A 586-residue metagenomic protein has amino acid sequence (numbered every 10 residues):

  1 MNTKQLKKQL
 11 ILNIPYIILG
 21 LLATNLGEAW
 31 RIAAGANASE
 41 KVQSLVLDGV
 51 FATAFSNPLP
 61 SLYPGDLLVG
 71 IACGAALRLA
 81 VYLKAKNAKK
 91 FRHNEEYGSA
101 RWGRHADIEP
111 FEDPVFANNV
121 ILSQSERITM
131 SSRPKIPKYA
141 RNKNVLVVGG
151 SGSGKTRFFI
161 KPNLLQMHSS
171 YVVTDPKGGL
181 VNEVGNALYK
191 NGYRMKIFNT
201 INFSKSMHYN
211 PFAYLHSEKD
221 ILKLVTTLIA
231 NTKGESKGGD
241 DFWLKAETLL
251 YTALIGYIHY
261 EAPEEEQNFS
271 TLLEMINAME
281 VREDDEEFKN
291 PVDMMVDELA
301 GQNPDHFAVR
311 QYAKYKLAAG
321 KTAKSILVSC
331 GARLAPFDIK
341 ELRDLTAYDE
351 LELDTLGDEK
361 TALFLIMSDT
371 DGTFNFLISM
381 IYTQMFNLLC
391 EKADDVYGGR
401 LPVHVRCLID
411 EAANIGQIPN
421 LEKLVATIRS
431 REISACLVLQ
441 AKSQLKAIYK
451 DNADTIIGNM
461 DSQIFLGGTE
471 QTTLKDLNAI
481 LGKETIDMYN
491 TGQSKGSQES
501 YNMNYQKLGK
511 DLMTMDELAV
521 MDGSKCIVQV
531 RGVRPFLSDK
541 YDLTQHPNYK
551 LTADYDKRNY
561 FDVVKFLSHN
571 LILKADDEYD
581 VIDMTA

Functional and structural regions predicted by a protein language model:
M1-S153, R157-I160, K483, K495 (+1 more regions): Basic- and hydrophobic-enriched, low-structure N-terminal and domain-boundary segments that flank ATP-binding catalytic
I18, N25, E280-E283, N490 (+2 more regions): Intrinsically disordered, low-complexity segments enriched in small/polar residues
A23-E28, R141-I433, I448, D516-K540 (+1 more regions): P-loop NTPase motor domains
F55-S56, L68-N119, E218-L228, L273-A278 (+3 more regions): Short alpha-helical interface patches
A100-R101, R127, K143-N144, R310 (+5 more regions): General secondary-structure edge motif
V115-F116, L122, F376-Q384, L477: Conserved long hydrophobic alpha-helices within structured protein cores
S131, S204-M207, L508: Residue-level signal for pocket-adjacent positions within structured domains
V425-I527: Conserved ATP-driven motor cores of ASCE-family P-loop NTPases powering translocation/secretion/packaging/pilus
